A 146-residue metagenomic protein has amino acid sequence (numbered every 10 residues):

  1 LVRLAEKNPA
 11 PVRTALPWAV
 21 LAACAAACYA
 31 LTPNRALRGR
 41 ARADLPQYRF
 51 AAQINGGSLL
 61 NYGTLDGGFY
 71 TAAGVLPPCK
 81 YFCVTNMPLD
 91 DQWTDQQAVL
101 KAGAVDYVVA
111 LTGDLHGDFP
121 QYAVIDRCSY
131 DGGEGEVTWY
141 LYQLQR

Functional and structural regions predicted by a protein language model:
L1-A30: Signature aromatic-anchored transmembrane alpha helix within multi-pass, membrane-resident enzymes that catalyze glycan
L1-L4, N61, Y142-Q145: Primarily membrane-embedded glycan-assembly and transfer machineries that use lipid-linked glycans
P9, N61-Y62, H116, Y122: Intrinsically disordered, low-complexity regions
W18, Y48-F50, W93, W139: A residue-identity detector for tryptophan
A30-L89, Q96-L115: Short periplasmic/luminal acceptor-recognition loop of GT-C membrane glycosyltransferases, typified by
M87-G103, D131-L144: Extracytoplasmic
Y107-R146: Aromatic/acidic, Gly/Pro-rich catalytic loop(s) in extracytoplasmic/lumenal soluble domains of multi-pass membrane
